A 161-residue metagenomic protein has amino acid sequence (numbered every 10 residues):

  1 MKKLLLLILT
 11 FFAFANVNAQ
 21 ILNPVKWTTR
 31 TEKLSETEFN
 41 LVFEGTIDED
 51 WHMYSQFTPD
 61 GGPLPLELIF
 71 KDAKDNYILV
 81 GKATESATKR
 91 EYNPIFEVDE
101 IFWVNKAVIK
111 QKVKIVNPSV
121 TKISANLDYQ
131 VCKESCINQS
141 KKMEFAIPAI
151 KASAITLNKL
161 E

Functional and structural regions predicted by a protein language model:
L4-A15: Sec-dependent N-terminal signal peptides
A19-E161: Extracellular/lumen-exposed scaffold segments
